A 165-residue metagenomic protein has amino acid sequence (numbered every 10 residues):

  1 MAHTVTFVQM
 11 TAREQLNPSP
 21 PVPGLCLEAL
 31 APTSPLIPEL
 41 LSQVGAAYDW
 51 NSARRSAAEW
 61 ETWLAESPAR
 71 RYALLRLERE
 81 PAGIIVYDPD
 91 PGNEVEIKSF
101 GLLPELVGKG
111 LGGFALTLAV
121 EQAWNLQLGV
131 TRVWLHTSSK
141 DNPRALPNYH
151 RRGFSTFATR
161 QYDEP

Functional and structural regions predicted by a protein language model:
M1-C26: Acyl-donor-binding surface of acyltransferase catalytic domains
H3-V8, S155-P165: Conserved catalytic-core motifs of GNAT/GCN5-like acyltransferases
P21-S52: Short amphipathic alpha-helix that is part of the acyltransferase structural core
R55, S67-R71, R76-V95, S99-F100: A conserved beta-strand-loop-helix scaffold within acyl/acetyltransferase catalytic domains
L102, G108-A123, L146-R151: Conserved acetyl-CoA-binding loop-helix of GNAT-fold acetyltransferases
V107, V133-A145, Y162-P165: Conserved beta-strand-loop-alpha-helix junction that forms the acyl-donor binding cleft
